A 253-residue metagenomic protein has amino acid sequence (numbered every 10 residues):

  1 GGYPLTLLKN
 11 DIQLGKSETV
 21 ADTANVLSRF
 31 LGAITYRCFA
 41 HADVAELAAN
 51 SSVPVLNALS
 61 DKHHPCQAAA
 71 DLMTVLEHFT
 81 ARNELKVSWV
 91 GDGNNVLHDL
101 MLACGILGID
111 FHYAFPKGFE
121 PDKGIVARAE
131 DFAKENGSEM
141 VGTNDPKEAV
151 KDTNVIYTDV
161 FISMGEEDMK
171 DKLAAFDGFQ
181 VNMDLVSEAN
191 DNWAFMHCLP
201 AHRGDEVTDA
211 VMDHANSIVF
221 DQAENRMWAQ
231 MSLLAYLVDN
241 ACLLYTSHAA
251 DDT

Functional and structural regions predicted by a protein language model:
G1-L76, R203: Phosphate/diphosphate ligand-binding glycine-rich loop within oxidoreductases
F30, N50-S51, L107, D191 (+1 more regions): Short, structured coil segments at secondary-structure junctions
P54-L59, F111, A215, V219-F220: Short hydrophobic/aromatic-enriched beta-strand-loop microsegments
N83-V141, K147-E148, D152: Glycine-rich phosphate/diphosphate-binding loop of Rossmann-like nucleotide-binding domains
D131-A210: Rossmann-like adenosine-cofactor binding region
N192-W193, L199-L244: Adenosine-phosphate binding glycine-rich loop
Y245-T253: Conserved small/polar residues in nucleotide/adenosyl-binding loops
